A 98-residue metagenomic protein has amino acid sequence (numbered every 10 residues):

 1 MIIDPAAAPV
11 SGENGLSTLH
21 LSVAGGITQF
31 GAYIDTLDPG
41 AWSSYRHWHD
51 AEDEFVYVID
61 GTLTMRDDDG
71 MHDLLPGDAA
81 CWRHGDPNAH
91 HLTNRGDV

Functional and structural regions predicted by a protein language model:
M1-F30: A short, N-terminal "cap"/entry segment at the start of jelly-roll beta-barrel domains of the cupin/DSBH fold
Q29, D50-A51: Short, small/polar residue-rich loop motifs at catalytic or cofactor-binding pockets
Y33-H49, P87: Conserved short histidine dyad/triad with adjacent acidic residue
A51-T64, D68-D69: Glycine- and acidic-residue-biased ligand/ion/polar-headgroup-sensing regions
D68-G85: Short acidic-glycine-tyrosine-enriched beta hairpin
H84-V98: Ligand-binding loop in jelly-roll beta-barrel domains
